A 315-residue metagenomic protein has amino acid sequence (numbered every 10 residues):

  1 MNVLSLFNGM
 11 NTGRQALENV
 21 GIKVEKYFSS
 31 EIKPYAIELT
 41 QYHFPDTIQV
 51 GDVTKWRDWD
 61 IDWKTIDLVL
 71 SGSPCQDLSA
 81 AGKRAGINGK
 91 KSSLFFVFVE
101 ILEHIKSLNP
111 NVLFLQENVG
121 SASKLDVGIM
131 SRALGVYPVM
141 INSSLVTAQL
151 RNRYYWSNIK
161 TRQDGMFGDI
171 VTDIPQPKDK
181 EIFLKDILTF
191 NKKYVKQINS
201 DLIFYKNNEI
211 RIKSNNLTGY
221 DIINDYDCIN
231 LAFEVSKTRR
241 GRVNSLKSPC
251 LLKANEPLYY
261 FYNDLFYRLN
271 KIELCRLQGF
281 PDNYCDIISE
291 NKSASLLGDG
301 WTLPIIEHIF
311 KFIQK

Functional and structural regions predicted by a protein language model:
V3-K55: SAM cofactor-binding core of SAM-dependent methyltransferases, primarily the Rossmann-like beta-alpha-beta module
S29, V50, L70, L115-Q116: Generic enzyme active-site microenvironment
W56-L68, C75-C250, A254, L265-Y267: Class I S-adenosyl-L-methionine
L94, E290, I306-E307, K311: Catalytic phosphate/metal-binding cores of nucleic-acid and nucleotide-processing enzymes, i.e., regions that mediate
R240, D264-I287: FAD-binding beta-loop-beta segment adjacent to the flavin cofactor pocket
S289-S295: Short pre-catalytic strand/loop immediately N-terminal to key active-site residues, enriched for Gly-Thr
T302: A helicase ATPase "motif cassette" and its flanking acidic/Ser/Thr-rich regulatory loops
